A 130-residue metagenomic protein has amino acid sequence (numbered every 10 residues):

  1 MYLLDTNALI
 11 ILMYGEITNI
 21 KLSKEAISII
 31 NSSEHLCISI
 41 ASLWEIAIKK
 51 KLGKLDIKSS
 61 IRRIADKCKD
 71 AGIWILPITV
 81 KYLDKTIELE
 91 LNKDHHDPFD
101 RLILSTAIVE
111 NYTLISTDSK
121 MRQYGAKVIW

Functional and structural regions predicted by a protein language model:
M1-I38, K54-D66, S119: Short, well-structured N-terminal submotif of metal-dependent ribonuclease cores
D5-T6, I46, T86, A107: Generic structural signal for small/hydrophobic residues in well-ordered secondary structure, especially within
I10, W44, R122: Nucleotide phosphate-binding site architecture
I11-L12, A47-K49, D84-I87: A short acidic, helix-capping loop that chelates divalent metal ions and anchors anionic groups
L12, L52, V109-T113: Conserved amphipathic alpha-helical interaction elements at protein-protein interfaces in regulatory, energy-coupling
K58, D70-T117: Active-site neighborhoods of divalent-metal-dependent phosphate/nucleic-acid chemistry enzymes
G125-W130: Active-site regions of enzymes building and remodeling cell-envelope glycoconjugates
